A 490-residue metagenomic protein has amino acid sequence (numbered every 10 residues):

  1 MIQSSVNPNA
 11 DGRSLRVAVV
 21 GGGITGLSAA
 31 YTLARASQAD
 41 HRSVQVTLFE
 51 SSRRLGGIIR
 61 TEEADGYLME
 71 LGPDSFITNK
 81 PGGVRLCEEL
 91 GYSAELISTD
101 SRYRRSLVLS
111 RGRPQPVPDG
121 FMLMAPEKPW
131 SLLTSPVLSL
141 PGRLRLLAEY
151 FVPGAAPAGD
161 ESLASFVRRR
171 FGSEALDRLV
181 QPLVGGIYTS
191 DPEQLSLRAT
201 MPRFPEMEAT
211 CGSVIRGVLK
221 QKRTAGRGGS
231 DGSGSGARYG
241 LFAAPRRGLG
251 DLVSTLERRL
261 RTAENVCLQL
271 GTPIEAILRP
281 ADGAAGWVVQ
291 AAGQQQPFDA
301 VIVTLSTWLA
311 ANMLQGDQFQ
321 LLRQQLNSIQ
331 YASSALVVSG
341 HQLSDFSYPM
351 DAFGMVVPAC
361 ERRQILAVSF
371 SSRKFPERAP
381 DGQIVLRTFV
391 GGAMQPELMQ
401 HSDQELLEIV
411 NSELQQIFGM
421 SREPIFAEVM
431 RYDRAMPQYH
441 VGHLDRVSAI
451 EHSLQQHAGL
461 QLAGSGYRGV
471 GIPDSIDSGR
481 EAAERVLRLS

Functional and structural regions predicted by a protein language model:
I2, G12, L270-L386, A393-Q400 (+2 more regions): Mid-domain catalytic core of redox enzymes that form a hydrophobic substrate pocket/lid adjacent to a catalytic redox
I2-N7, P118-G120, P349-A352, L366-S490: Conserved flavin/dinucleotide-binding core of flavoenzymes
N7-T25: Beta1/beta-strand and adjacent pyrophosphate-binding region of the FAD-binding site in flavoprotein oxidoreductases
T25, R54, W308: Conserved Rossmann-like nucleotide-cofactor binding loop
A34-A64: Glycine-rich FAD pyrophosphate-binding loop
D65-P153: Dinucleotide-binding Rossmann-like beta1-alpha1 core, especially the glycine-rich loop that anchors the ADP
N79, R169-R170, T304-L305: Short, well-ordered coil/turn residues at beta-beta hairpins and beta-strand->alpha-helix junctions within
R102-R105, A125, P129, G142-A276: Active-site/ligand-binding neighborhood in enzyme catalytic cores
